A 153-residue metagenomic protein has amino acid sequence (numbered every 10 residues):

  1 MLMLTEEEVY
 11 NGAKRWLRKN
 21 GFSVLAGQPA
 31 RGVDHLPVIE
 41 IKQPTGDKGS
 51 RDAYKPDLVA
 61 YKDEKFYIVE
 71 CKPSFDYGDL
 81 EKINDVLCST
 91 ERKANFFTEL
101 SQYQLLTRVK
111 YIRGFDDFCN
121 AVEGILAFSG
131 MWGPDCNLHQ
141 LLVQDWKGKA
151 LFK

Functional and structural regions predicted by a protein language model:
M1, D57, N137-L141, A150: Acidic/proline-rich low-complexity IDRs
M1-F22: A short, highly charged nucleic-acid-interacting micro-segment common to nuclease and nuclease-linked defense proteins
L2-M3, L25-E64: Active-site metal-binding core of divalent-cation-utilizing nuclease and nuclease-like domains
E6-E8, S50-R51, L106-K110: Short amphipathic alpha-helical surface micro-motifs
A13, V24, D57-L58, V69: Hydrophobic beta-strand residues in large extracellular and virion-surface proteins
W16-G21, F66, C71-D145: Catalytic cores of nucleic-acid endonucleases
A26, R31, T45-K48, Y77 (+3 more regions): Feature targets compositionally biased, intrinsically disordered low-complexity regions with long contiguous runs
D145-K153: Polybasic (Lys/Arg-rich)
